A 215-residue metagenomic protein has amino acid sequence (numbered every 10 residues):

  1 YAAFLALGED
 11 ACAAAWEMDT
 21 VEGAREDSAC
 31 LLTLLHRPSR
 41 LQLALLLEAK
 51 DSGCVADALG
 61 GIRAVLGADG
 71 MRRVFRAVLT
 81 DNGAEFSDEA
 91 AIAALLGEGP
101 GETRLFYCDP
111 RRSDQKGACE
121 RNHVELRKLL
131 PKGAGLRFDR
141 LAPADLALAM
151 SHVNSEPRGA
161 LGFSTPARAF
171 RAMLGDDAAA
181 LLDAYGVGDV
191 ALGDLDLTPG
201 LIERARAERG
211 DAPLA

Functional and structural regions predicted by a protein language model:
Y1-L31: Mobile-element integrase/transposase regions, centering on the N-terminal DNA-binding/Zn-coordinating module
M18-D19, R40, V78-D81, K116 (+1 more regions): Short, conserved catalytic/metal-binding motifs centered on acidic residues
G23-D27, A44-D69: Active-site beta-loop-alpha junctions of metal-dependent nucleic acid enzymes, especially the RNase H-like/DDE
H36-R37: Short, acidic, Ser/Thr-enriched surface-loop or helix-capping motifs
R40-L45, K132-A134: Short small-residue beta-strand/loop micro-motif enriched in glycine and branched aliphatics
D69-V74, P100-E102: Short helix-terminating capping/connector loops at secondary-structure junctions
T80-N82, E89-L96, R104-L130, D139-S151: RNase H-like two-metal-ion nuclease catalytic core shared by retroviral integrases and related mobile-element nucleases
A90, K132-A215: C-terminal domain-tail junction helix/linker
